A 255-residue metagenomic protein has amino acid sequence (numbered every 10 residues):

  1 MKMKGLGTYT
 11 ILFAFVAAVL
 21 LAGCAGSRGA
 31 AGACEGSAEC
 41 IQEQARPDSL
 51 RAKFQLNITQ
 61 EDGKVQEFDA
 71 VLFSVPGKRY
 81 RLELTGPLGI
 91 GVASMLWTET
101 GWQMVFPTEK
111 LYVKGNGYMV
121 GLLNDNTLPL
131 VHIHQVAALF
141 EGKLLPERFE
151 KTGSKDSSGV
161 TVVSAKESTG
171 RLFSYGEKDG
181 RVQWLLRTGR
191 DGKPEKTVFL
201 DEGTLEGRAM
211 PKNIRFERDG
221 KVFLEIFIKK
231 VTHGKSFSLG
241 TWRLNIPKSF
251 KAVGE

Functional and structural regions predicted by a protein language model:
M1-C24: Sec-dependent bacterial lipoprotein signal peptides
G23-V71, K248-E255: N-terminal leader/targeting segments and the immediate start of mature chains
Q55-E61, P87-I90, E109, G192 (+1 more regions): Hydrophobic lipid-interacting interfaces of membrane-associated proteins
A70-S74, S94-M95, W102, V198-T204: Extended lipid/amphipathic-ligand handling interfaces
R79-Q135: An acidic-aromatic
G117-K155, S164, K248-E255: C-terminal low-complexity, charged extensions that often adopt amphipathic alpha-helices
K151-G254: Gly/Pro-enriched, hydrophobic low-complexity segments that function as extracytoplasmic propeptides/linkers
